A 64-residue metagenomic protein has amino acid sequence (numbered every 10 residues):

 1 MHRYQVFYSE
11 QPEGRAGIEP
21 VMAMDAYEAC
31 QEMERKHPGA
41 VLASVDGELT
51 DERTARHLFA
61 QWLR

Functional and structural regions predicted by a protein language model:
M1-A16: Short aromatic-glycine-(Arg/Gly/Cys) micro-motifs in beta-strand/loop hairpins
S9-E13, E32, L42, R64: Short linear sequence elements within intrinsically disordered, low-complexity coil regions
E13, E28-C30, L49-E52: A broad, structure-centric signal for solvent-exposed, well-ordered loop/edge residues that line or flank functional
G14-D25: A short, exposed loop/beta-hairpin motif centered on an aromatic-Gly-Thr core
M24-L42: A short, charged, amphipathic alpha-helix used as a generic interaction element across diverse proteins
K36-R64: Short, mixed-charge low-complexity intrinsically disordered segments
